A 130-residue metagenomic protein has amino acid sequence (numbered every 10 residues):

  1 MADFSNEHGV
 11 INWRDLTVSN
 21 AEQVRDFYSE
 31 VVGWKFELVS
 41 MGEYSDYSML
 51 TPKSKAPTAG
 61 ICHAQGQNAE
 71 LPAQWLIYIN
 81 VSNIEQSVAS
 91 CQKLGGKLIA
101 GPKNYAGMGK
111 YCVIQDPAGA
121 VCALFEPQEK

Functional and structural regions predicted by a protein language model:
M1-S5, W13, F27, T58-A64 (+4 more regions): Residue-level signal for well-ordered alpha-helical segments
M1-V10, L16, E37-S40, V88 (+1 more regions): Vicinal oxygen chelate
A2, H8, N12-A56, K93: Core segments of cupin and vicinal oxygen chelate
I11-S19, T51, Q67-S90, K110-Q115: Vicinal oxygen chelate
W34-P72, P117, V121-P127: Conserved short beta-strand elements that form part of the metal-binding/catalytic scaffold of enzyme active sites
